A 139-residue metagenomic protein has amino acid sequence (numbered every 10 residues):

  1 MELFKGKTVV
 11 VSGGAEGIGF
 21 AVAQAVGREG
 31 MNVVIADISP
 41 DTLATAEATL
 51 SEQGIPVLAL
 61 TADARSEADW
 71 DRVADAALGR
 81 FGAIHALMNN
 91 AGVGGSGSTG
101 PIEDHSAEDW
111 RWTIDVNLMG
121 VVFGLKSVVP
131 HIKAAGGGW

Functional and structural regions predicted by a protein language model:
E2-V34: Canonical Rossmann dinucleotide-binding motif of NAD(H)/NADP(H)-dependent dehydrogenases/reductases, specifically
K7, P56, A83-I84, I132-W139: Active-site loop of short-chain dehydrogenase/reductase
P40-D41, T61-R72, A107: The beta1-alpha1 cofactor-binding region of Rossmann-like NAD(H)/NADP(H)-dependent oxidoreductases
Q53-P56, A76-L87, S106-D109: A glycine-rich helix->loop->beta "capping" turn within Rossmann-like NAD(P)(H)-dependent oxidoreductase domains
N90-S98: Conserved NAD(P)H cofactor-binding loop of Rossmann-fold oxidoreductase domains
S98-I102, S106-R111: Substrate-binding pocket helix/loop in short-chain dehydrogenase/reductase
L125-K126: A short, exposed helix-loop element centered on a Lys and neighboring polar residues
